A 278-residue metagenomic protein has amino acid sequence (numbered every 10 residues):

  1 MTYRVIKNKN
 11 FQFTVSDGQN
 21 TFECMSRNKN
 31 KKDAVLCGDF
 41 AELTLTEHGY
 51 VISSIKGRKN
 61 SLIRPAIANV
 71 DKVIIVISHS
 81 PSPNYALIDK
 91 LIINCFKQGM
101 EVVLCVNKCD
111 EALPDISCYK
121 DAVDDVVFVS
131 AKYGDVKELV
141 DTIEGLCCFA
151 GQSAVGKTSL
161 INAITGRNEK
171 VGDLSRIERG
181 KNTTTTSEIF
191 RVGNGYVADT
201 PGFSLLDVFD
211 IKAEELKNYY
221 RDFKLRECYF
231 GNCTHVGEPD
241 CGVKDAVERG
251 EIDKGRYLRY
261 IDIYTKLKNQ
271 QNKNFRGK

Functional and structural regions predicted by a protein language model:
M1-K9: Structural detector for short beta-strands of small beta-barrel domains
F11, D33-G49, K56-V73, I77 (+4 more regions): Helix-rich effector regions associated with P-loop NTPase G domains
T14-D17, E23-M25, V76-I77: Short, acidic/hydrophobic/Gly-rich beta-strand patch recurrent on exposed beta strands that often constitutes part
T21-V35: Beta-strand/loop nucleic-acid-binding surfaces
V76-N84: Short, glycine-rich nucleotide/cofactor-binding loops
L87-K90: Charged helix-capping and loop-helix junction motifs
D110-V155: Canonical P-loop GTPase G-domain recognition
